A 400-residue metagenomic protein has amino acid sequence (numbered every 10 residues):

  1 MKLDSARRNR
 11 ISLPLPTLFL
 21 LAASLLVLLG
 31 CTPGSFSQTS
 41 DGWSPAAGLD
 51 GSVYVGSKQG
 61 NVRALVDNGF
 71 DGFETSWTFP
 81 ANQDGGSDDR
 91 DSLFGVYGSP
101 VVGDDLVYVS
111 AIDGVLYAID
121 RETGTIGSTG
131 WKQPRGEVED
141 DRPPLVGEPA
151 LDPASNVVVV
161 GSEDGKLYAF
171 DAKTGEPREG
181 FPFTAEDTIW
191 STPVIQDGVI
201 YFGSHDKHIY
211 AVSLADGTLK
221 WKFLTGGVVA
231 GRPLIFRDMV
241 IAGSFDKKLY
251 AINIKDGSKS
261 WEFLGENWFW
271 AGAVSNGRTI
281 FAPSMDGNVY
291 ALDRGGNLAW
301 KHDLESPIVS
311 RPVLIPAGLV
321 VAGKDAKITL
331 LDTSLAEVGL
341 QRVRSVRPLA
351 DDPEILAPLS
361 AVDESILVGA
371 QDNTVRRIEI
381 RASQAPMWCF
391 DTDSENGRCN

Functional and structural regions predicted by a protein language model:
M1-L13: N-terminal secretory signal peptides that target proteins for export/translocation
R7-N9, A23, T174, A185: Prokaryotic Sec-type signal peptides and long signal-anchor helices with extended Leu/Ile/Val-rich h-regions
P16-G30: Bacterial N-terminal signal peptides
C31-G42, A47-N400: Extracytoplasmic/lumenal domain signature
